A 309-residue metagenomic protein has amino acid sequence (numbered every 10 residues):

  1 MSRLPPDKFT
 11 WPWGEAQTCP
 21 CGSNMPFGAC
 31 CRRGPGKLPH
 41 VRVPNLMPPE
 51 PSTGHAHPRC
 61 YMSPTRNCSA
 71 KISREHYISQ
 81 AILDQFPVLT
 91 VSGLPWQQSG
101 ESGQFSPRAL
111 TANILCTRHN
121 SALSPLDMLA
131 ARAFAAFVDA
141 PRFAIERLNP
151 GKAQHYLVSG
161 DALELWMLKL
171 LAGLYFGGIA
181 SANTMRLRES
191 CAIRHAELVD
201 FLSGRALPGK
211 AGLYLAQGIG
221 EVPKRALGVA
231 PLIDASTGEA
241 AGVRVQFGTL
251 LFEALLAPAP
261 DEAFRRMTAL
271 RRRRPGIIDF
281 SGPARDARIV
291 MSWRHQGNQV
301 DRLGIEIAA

Functional and structural regions predicted by a protein language model:
S2-W11: Short, intrinsically disordered linker segments that flank or connect zinc-binding domains
L4, A16-T18, K37-L38: Arg/Lys-rich, low-complexity, intrinsically disordered N-terminal tails that contact nucleic acids
T10-M25, C60-C68: Short Cys/His-rich zinc-binding micro-motifs
M25-P26, I78: Alpha-helical hydrophobic packing sites
G28-R32: Cysteine-centered loop/knuckle micro-motif
G34-L129: An N-terminal structural lobe/cap that precedes and organizes the functional/catalytic core across diverse proteins
E50, G103-A182: Catalytic cores of phosphodiester-bond-cleaving enzymes
A180-A309: C-terminal, charged low-complexity interaction regions
